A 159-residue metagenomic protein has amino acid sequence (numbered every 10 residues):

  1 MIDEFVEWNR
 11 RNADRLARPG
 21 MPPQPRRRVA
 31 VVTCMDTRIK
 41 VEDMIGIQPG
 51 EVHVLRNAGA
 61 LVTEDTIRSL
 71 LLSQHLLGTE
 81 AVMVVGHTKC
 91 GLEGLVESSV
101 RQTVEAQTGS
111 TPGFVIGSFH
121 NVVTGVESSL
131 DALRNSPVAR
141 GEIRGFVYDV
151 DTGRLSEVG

Functional and structural regions predicted by a protein language model:
M1-P25, G59-D65, L72-L77, L92-G159: Divalent-metal-activated hydrolytic enzyme cores
A13-R68: Conserved beta-strand-loop surface patch within small alpha/beta domains used for substrate/adaptor or ligand engagement
V32-C34, R56, V85-H87, F146-D149: Short beta-strand segments
R38, C90-G91: Solvent-exposed loop/turn segments at secondary-structure junctions within structured extracellular/periplasmic domains
Q48-R56, V85-T88, T111-H120: Short, surface-exposed, charge-dense and proline/glycine-enriched linear segments
L77-H87: Ordered, amphipathic secondary-structure segments that act as subunit-interaction surfaces in large macromolecular
